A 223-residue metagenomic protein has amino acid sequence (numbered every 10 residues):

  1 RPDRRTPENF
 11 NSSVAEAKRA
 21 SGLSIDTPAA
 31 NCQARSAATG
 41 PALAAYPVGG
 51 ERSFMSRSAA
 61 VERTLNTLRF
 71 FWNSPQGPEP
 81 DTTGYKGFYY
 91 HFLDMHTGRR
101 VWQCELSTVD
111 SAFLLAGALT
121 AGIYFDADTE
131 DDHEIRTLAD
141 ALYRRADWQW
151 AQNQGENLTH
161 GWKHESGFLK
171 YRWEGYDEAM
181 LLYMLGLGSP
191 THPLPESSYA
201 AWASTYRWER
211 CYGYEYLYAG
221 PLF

Functional and structural regions predicted by a protein language model:
R1, S12, P41-M55, F70-N73 (+2 more regions): Well-ordered alpha-helical scaffold segments within catalytic/enzyme domains
R1-A34, Q76-F88, L187: Low-complexity, Ser/Thr/Pro/Gly-enriched N-terminal "stalk/linker" regions
P2, N31-A38, L106-F113, W173: Secondary-structure capping and boundary motifs in well-ordered enzyme cores
D3-N11, L43, V61-W72, L115 (+1 more regions): Hydrophobic core segments within long, regular secondary-structure runs in both alpha- and beta-rich folds
R4-P7, S36, L65, T108 (+2 more regions): A generic "functional-site adjacency" signal
R19-D26, F54-A60, E79-D81, D128-I135: Surface-exposed patches in mature extracellular/periplasmic domains of secreted proteins
N31-G40, A44-Q103: Membrane helical hairpin/interfacial module
G77-A112, L119, Y124-F223: Extended ligand-binding clefts on enzyme/binding-domain cores
